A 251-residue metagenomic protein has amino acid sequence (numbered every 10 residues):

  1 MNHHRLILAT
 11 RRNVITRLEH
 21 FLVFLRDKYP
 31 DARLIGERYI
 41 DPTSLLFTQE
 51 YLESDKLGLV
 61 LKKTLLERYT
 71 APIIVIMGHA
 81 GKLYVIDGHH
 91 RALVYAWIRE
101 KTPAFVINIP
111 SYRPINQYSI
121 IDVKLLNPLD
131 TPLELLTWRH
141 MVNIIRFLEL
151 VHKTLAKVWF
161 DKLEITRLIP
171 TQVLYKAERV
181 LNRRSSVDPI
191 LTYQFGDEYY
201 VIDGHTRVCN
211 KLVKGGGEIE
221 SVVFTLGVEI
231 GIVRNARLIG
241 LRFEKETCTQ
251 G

Functional and structural regions predicted by a protein language model:
N2-T16, A80-V151, P189, F195-G251: Basic- and aromatic-enriched surface patches that contact anionic nucleotides/nucleic acids
F21-Y84, H90, A96, P103 (+3 more regions): Short alpha-helix boundary/capping and kink motifs at helix termini
